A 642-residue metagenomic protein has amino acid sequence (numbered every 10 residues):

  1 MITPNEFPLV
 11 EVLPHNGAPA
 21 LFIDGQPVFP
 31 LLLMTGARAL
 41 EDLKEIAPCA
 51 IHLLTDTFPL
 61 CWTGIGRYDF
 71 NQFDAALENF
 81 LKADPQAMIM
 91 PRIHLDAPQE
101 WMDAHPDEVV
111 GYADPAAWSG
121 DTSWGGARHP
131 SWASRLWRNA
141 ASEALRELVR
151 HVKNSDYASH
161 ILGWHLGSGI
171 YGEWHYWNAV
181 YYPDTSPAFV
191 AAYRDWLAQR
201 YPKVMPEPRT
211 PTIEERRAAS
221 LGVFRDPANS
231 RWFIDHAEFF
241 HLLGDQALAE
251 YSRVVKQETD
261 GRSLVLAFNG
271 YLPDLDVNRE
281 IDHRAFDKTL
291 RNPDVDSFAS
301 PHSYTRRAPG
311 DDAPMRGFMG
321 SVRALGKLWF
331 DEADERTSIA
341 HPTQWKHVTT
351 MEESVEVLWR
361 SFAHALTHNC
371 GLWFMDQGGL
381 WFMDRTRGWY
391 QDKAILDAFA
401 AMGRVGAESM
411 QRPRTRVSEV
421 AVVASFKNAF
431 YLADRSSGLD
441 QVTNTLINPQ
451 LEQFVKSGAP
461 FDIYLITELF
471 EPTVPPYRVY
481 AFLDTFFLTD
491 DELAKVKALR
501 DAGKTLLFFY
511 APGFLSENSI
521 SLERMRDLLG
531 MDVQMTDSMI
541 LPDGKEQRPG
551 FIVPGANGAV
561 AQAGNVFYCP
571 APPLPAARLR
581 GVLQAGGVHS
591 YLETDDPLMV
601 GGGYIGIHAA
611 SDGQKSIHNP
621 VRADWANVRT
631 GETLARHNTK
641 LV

Functional and structural regions predicted by a protein language model:
M1-I46, S409-Q411: N-terminal carbohydrate-binding accessory modules
P4, A249, Q257, G261-R262 (+2 more regions): Carbohydrate-binding surfaces of carbohydrate-active enzymes
L31-L33, L53-D56, I89-I93, L162-L166 (+4 more regions): Hydrophobic faces of well-ordered beta-strands that scaffold small-molecule active sites in alpha/beta enzyme cores
T35-A47, V277-R291, S354-F362, L469: Short, acidic/polar
L40-D121, A140, V149-K153, L248-T259 (+1 more regions): Aromatic-lined substrate-binding rim segments of carbohydrate-active enzymes
D42-A50, A76-P85, D156, D287-P293 (+1 more regions): Acidic (Asp/Glu)-rich catalytic clusters
P48-A75, P98, Y271-F286, P293-S297 (+3 more regions): Aromatic-lined carbohydrate-binding/catalytic grooves of carbohydrate-active enzymes
D103-V295, P301-Y304, D312, F318: Polysaccharide-binding and catalytic clefts of secreted carbohydrate-active enzymes
